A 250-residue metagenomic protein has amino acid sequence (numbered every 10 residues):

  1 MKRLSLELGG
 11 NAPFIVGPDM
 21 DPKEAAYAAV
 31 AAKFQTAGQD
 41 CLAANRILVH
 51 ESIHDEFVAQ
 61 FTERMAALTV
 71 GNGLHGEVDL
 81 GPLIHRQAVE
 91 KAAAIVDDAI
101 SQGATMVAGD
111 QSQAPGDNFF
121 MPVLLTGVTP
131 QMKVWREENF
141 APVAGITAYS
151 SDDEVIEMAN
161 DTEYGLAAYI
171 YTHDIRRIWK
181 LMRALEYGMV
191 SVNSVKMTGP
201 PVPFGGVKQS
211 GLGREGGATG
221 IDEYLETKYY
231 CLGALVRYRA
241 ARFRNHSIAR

Functional and structural regions predicted by a protein language model:
M1-T129, V192, R239-A240, N245-R250: ALDH superfamily catalytic-core signature
I15, T69, S101, S112 (+1 more regions): Conserved C-terminal structural/oligomerization subdomain of aldehyde/semialdehyde dehydrogenase
